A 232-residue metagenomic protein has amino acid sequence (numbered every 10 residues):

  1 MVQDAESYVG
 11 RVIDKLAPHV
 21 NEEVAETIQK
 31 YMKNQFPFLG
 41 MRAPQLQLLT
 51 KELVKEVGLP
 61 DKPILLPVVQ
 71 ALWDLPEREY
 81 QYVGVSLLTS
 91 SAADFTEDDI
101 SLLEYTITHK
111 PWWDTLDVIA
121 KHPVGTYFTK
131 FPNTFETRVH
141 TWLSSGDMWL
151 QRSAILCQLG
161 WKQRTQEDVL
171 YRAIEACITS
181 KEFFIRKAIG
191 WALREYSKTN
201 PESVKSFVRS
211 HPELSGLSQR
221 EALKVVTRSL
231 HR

Functional and structural regions predicted by a protein language model:
M1-R232: Alpha-helical scaffold domains
